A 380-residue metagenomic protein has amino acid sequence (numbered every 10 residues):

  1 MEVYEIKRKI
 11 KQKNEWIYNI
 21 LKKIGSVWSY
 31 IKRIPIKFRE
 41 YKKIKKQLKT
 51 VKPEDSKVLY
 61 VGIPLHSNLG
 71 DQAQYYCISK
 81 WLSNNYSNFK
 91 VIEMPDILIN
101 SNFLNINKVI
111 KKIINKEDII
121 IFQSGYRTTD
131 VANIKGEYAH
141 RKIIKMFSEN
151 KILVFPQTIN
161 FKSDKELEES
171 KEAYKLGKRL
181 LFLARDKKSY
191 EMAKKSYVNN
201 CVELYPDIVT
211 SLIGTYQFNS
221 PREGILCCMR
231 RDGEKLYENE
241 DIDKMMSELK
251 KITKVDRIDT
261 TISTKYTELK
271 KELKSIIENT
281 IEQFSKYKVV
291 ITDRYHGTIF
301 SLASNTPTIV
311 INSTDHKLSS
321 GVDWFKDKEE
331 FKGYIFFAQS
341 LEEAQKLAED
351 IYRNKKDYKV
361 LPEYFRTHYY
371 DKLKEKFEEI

Functional and structural regions predicted by a protein language model:
E2-I380: Active-site anion-handling motifs in enzyme catalytic cores
